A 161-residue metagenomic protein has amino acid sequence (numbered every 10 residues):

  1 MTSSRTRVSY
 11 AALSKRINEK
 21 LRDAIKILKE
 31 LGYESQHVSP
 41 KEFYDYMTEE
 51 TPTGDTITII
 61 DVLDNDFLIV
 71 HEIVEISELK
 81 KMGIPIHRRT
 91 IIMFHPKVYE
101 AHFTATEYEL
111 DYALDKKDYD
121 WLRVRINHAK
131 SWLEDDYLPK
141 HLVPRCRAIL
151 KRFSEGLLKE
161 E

Functional and structural regions predicted by a protein language model:
T2-E42, T48-E49, I57-L63, I86-E161: Metalloprotease/metallohydrolase-associated module, dominated by Zn2+-dependent proteases
F67-K80: Active-site recognition of the HExxH zinc-binding catalytic motif
